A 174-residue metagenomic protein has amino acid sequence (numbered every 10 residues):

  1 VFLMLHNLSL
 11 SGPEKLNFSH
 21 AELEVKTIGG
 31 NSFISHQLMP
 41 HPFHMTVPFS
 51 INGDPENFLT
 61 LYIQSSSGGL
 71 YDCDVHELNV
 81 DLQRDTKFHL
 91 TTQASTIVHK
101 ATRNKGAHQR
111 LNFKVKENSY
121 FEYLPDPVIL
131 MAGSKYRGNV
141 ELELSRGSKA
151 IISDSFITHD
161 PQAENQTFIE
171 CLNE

Functional and structural regions predicted by a protein language model:
F2-A107, A163-E174: Terminal catalytic/cofactor-binding subdomain
E22-E24, N112-K114, E143: Ser/Thr- (and often Asn-) enriched beta-sheet segments in non-cytosolic proteins
K87, K149-A150: Internal amphipathic alpha-helical segments of the cytochrome P450 catalytic fold
F88-R137: Intrinsically disordered, low-complexity linker/loop segments enriched in Gly/Pro and charged/polar residues
P127-L130, K135-R137, A150, D154-E174: Short acidic-hydrophobic catalytic motif
